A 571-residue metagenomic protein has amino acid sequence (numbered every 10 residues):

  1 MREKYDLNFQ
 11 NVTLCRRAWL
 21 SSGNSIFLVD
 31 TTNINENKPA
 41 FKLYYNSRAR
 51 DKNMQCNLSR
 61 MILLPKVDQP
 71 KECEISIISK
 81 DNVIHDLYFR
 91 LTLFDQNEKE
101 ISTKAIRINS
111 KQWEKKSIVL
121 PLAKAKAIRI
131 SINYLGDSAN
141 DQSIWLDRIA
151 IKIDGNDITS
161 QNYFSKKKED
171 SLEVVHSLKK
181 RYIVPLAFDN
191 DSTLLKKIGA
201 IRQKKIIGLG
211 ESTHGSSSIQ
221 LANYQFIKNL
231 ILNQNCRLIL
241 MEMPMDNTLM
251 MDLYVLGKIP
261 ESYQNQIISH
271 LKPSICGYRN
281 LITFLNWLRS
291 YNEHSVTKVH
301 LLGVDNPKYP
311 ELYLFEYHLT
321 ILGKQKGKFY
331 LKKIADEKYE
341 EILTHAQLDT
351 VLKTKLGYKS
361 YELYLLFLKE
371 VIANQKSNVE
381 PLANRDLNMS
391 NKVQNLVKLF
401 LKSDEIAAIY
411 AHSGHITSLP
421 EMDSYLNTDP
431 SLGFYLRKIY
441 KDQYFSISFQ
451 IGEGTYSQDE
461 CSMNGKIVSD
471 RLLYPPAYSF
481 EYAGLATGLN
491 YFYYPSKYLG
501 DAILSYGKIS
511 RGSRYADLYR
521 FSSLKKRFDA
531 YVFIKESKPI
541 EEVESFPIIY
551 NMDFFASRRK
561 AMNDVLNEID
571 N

Functional and structural regions predicted by a protein language model:
M1, Y5-N11, F41, N57-F89 (+4 more regions): Extra-cytoplasmic beta-strand recognition segments
M1-S25, D157-S165: Extracellular carbohydrate-recognition regions
L28-N53: Short carbohydrate-recognition loop motifs
N35, M54, V67-C73, V83-H85 (+4 more regions): Solvent-exposed loop and beta-edge segments used for protein-protein assembly and interaction
Y45-S47, N57-L63, P121-K124, A139-W145 (+1 more regions): Structured catalytic-domain cores with a bias toward divalent-metal coordination
F89-D95: Short, surface-exposed beta-strand/strand-loop-strand elements in extracellular ectodomains
Q96-A127: Extracellular carbohydrate recognition and processing domains and analogous Trp-centered ligand-binding platforms
S131-N140: Short beta-strand-plus-loop segments that form exposed binding edges in beta-rich domains
